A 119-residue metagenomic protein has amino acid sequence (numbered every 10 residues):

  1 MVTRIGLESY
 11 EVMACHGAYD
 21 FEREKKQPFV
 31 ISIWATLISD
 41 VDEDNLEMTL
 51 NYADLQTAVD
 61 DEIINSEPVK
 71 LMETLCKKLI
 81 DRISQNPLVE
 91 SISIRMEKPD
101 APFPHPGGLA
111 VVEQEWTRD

Functional and structural regions predicted by a protein language model:
M1-D119: N-terminal, polar/charged subdomain of small-to-medium soluble alpha/beta proteins
